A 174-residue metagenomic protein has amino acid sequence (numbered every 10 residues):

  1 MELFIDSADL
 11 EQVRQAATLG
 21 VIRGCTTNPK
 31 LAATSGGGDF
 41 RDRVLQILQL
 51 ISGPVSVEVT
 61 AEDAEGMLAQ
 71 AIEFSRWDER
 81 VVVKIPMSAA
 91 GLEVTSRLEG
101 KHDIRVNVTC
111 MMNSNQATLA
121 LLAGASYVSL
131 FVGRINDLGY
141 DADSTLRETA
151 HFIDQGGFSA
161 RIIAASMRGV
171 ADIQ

Functional and structural regions predicted by a protein language model:
M1-R14, L19-I22, T27-K101, V132: Active-site beta->alpha loop and helix N-cap motifs at the rims of alpha/beta catalytic domains
L92, R105-N107, M112-Q174: Catalytic alpha/beta core domains of metabolic enzymes, predominantly
